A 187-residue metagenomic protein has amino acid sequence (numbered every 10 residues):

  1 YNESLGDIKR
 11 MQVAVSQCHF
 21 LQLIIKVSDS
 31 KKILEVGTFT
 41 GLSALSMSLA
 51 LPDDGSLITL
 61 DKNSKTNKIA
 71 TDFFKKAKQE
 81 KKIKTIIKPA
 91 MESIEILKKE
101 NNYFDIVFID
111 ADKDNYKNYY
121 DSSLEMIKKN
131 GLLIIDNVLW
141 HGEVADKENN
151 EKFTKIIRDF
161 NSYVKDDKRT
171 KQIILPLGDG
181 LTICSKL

Functional and structural regions predicted by a protein language model:
Y1-F108, K113-I134, V138-L187: A short alpha-helical cap/connector motif
